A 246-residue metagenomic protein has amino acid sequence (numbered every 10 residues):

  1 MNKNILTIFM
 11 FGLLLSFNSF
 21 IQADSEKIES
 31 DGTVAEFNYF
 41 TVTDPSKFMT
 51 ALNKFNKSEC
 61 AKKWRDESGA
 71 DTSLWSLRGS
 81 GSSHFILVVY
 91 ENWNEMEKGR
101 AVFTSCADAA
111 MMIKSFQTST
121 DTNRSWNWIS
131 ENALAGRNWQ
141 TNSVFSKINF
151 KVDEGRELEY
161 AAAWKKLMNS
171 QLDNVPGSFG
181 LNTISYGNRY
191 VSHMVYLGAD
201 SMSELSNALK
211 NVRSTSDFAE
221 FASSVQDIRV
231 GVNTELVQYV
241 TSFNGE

Functional and structural regions predicted by a protein language model:
M1-F9: Bacterial N-terminal signal peptides that target proteins for export
I8-F17: Bacterial N-terminal signal peptides
Q22-E246: Short S/T/G/P-rich N-terminal loop/turn motif that feeds into the first structured element of a domain
